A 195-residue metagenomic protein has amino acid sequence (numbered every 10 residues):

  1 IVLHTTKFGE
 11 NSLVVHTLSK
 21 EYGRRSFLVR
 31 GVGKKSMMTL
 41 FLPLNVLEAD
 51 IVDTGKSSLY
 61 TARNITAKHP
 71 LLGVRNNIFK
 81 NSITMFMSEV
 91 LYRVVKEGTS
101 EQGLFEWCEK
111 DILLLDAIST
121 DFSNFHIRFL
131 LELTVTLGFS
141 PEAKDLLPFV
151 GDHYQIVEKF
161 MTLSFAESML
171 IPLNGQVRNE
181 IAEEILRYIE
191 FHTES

Functional and structural regions predicted by a protein language model:
I1-L13, L18-S195: Non-catalytic alpha-helical scaffolds and adjoining flexible linkers that form interface surfaces for assembly
